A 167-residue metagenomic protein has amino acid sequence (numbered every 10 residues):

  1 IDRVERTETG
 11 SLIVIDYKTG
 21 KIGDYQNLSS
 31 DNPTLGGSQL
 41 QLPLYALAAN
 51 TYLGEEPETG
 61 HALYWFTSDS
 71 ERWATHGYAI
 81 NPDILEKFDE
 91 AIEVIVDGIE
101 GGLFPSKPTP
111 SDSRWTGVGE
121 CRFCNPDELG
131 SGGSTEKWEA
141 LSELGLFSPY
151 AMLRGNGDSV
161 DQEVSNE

Functional and structural regions predicted by a protein language model:
I1-E167: RecB-family 4Fe-4S metal-dependent nuclease core
